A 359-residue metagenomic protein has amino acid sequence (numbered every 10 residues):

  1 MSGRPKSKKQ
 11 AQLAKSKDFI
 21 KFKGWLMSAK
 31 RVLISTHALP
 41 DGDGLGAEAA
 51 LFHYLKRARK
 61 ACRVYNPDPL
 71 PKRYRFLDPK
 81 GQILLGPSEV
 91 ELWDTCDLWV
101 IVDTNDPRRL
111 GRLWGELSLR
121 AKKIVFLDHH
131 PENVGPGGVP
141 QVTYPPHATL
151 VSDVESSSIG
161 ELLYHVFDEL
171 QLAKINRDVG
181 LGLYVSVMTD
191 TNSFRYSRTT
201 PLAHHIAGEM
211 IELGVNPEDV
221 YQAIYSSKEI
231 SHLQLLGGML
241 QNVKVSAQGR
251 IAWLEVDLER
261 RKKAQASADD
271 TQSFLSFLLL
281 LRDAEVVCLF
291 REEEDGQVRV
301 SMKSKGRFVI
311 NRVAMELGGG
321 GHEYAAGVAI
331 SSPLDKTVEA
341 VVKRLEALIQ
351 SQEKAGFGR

Functional and structural regions predicted by a protein language model:
S2-A38, G44-R75, E89-C96, M188-R359: Hydrophobic helix-and-loop "lid/oligomerization" segment in the mid-to-C-terminal part of catalytic domains
K6-I20, E116-I124, E155-L163: An acidic intrinsically disordered interaction segment
L13-K17, P79-G86, N105-R108, L170 (+1 more regions): Short gly/ser/thr-rich secondary-structure transition/capping motifs
Y54, K80, G115-K123, E169 (+1 more regions): A glycine- and small-aliphatic-rich helix-loop capping segment at beta-alpha/alpha-beta transitions that lines
Y65-P67, G86, V102, L127-H129 (+2 more regions): Generic beta-sheet signal
L70-G81, G138: Active-site-proximal loop->helix
Q82-H147: Active-site cofactor/cluster-binding pocket
H129-I206: Short alpha-helices
